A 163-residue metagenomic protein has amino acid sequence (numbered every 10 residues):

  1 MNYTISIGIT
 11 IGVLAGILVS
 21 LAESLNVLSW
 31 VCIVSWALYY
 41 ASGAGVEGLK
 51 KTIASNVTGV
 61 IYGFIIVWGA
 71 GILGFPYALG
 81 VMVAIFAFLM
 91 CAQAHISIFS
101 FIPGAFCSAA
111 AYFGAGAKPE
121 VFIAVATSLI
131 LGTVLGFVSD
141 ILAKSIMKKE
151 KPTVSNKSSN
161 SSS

Functional and structural regions predicted by a protein language model:
M1-A44, A117-V125, L135-E150, N160-S163: Alpha-helical transmembrane segments and their membrane-interface boundaries that form or gate the permeation pathway
M1-T4, A22-L25, V46-A54, G71-P76 (+1 more regions): Short, amphipathic, aromatic/basic-enriched membrane-interface segments that mark the entry/exit of transmembrane
M1-T4, G8, I85, F106-G114 (+1 more regions): Interhelical loops and loop-helix junctions of multi-pass membrane transporters/channels
S6-L18, K50, A54-I66, V81-M90 (+3 more regions): Hydrophobic faces of alpha-helical transmembrane segments in multi-pass integral membrane proteins
L18-C32, V67-A84: Structural signature of hydrophobic alpha-helical transmembrane segments
N26-G43, A84-P119: Pore- and pathway-forming membrane helices of multi-pass small-molecule/ion transporters and channels
A37-T52, F64-W68: Canonical alpha-helical transmembrane segments
F64-L73, A115-V125: Hydrophobic alpha-helical transmembrane segments in multi-pass integral membrane proteins
